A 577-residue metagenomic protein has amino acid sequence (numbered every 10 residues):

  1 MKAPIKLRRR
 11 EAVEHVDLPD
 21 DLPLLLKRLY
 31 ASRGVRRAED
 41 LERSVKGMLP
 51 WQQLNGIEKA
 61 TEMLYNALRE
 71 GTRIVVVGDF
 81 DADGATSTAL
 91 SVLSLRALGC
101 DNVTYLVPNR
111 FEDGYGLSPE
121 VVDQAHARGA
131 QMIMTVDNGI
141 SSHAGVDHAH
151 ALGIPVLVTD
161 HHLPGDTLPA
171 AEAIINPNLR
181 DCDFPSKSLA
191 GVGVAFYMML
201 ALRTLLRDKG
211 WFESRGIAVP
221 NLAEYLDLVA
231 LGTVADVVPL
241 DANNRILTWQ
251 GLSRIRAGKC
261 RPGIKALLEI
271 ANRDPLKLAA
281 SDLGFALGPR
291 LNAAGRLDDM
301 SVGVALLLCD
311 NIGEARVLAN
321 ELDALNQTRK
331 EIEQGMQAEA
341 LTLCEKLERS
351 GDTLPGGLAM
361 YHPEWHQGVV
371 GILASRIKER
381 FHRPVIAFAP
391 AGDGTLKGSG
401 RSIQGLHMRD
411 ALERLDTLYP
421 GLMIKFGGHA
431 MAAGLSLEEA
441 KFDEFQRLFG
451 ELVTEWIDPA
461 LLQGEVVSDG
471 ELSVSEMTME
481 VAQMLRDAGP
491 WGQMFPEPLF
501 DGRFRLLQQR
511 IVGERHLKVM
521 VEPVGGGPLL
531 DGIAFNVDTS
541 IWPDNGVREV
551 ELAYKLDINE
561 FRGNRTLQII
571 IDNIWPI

Functional and structural regions predicted by a protein language model:
K2, R10-M132, L152-G153, T204-A440 (+2 more regions): Hydrophobic helix-and-loop "lid/oligomerization" segment in the mid-to-C-terminal part of catalytic domains
N66, D166-N176, I264, V521-P528: Acidic-glycine-rich active-site phosphate/pyrophosphate-binding loop
R69-E70, E314-N320, A324-M360, D393 (+2 more regions): Mid-to-C-terminal polyanion-binding domains and interfaces
G78, V136, V158, N176 (+5 more regions): Flexible glycine-/small-residue-rich
D123-V192, F196-G216: Active-site cavity-forming subdomains of large catalytic enzyme subunits
A144-H148, L373, E480, M484: A short acidic, amphipathic alpha-helical/loop segment
H161-H162, H366, H429, H516: Histidine-centered active-site/metal-ligand motif
G193, G371, S375, L552: Short alpha-helical basic/polar micro-motif
